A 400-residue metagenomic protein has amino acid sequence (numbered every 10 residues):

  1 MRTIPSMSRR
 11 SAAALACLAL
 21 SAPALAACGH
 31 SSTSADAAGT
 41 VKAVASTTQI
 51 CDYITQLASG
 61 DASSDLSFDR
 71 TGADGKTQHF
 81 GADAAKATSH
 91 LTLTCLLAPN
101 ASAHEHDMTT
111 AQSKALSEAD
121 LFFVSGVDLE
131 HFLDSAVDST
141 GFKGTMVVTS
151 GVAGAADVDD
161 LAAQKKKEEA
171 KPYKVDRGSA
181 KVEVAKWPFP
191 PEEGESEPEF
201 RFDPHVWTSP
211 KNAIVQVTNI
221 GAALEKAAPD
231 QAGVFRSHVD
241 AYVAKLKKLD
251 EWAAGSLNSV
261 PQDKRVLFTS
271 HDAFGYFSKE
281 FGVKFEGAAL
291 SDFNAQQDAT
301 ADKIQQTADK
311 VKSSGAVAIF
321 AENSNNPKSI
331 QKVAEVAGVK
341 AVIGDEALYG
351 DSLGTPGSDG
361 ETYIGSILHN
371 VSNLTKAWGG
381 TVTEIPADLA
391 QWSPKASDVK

Functional and structural regions predicted by a protein language model:
R2-A14, L18, A27-K400: Extracytoplasmic metal-acquisition and chelation regions
